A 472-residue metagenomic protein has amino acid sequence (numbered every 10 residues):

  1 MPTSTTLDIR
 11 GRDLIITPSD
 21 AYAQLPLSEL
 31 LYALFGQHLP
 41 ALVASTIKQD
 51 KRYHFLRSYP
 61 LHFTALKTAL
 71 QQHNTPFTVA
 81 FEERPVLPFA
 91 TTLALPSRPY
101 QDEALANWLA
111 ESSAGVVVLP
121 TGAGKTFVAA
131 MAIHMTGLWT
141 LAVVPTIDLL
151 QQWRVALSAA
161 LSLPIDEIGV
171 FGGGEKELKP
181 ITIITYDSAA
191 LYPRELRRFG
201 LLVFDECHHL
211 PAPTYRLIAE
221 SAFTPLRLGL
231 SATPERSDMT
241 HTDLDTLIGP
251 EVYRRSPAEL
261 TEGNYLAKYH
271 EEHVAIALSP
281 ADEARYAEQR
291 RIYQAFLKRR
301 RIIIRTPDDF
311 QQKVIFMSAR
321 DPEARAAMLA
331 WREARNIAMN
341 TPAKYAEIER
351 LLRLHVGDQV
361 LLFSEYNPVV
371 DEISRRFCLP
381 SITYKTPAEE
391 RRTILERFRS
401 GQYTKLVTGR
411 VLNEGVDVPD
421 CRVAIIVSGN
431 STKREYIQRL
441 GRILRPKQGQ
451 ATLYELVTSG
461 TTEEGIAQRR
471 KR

Functional and structural regions predicted by a protein language model:
E82-V118: Conserved pre-motif I regulatory segment
E111-I133: Walker A/P-loop
Q151, D166-E177, Q359-S364, P368-N413 (+1 more regions): Conserved helicase ATPase core of P-loop NTP-dependent helicases/translocases
R198-G200, T242, V407, L412-N430 (+2 more regions): A short beta-strand element within the Helicase C-terminal
G200, H208-H270, S279-D282: Post-DEXD/H (motif II) to motif III coupling segment of the RecA-like Helicase ATP-binding lobe
T233-P234, L395, T432-T452: Conserved SF2 helicase motif VI
P307-R391: Conserved helicase/translocase motor-coupling segment
R442-R470: Conserved segment of the helicase C-terminal RecA-like domain
